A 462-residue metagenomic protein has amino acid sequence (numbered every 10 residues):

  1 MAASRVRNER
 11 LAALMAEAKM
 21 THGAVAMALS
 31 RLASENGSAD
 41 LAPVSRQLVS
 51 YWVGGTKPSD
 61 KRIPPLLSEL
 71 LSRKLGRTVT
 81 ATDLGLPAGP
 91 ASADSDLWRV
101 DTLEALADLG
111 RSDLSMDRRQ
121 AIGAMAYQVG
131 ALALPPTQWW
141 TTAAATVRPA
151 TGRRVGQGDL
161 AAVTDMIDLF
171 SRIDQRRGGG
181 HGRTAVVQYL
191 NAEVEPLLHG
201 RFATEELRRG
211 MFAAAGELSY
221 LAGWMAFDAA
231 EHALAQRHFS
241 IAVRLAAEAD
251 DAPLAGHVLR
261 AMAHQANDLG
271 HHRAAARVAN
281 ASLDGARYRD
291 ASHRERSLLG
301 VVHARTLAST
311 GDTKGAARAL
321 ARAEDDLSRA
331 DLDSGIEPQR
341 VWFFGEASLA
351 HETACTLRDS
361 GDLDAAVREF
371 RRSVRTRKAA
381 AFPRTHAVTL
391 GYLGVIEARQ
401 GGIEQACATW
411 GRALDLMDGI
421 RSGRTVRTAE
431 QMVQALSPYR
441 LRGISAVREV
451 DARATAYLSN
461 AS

Functional and structural regions predicted by a protein language model:
M1-A28, A39-A143, E449-S459: Short amphipathic recognition helices of helix-turn-helix/homeodomain-type DNA-binding modules
A3, V147-S462: Conserved binding/catalytic microenvironments
M15, A33, W52-V53, D174-R177: Short amphipathic alpha-helical interaction patches enriched in hydrophobic/aromatic residues with interspersed Lys/Arg
V25-A33, V194-E195, L283: Short, well-ordered amphipathic alpha-helices
A33-A39: Intrinsically disordered, low-complexity Ser/Thr- and acidic-rich flexible linkers and loops, especially at boundaries
